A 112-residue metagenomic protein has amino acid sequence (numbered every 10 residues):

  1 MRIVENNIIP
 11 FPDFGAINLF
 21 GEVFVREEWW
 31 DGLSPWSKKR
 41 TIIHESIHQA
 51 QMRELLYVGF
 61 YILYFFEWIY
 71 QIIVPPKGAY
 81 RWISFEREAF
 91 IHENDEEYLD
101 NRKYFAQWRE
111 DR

Functional and structural regions predicted by a protein language model:
R2-G21, E27, L55-R112: Metalloprotease/metallohydrolase-associated module, dominated by Zn2+-dependent proteases
G32-L33: Helix-boundary and loop/linker segments of multi-pass membrane transporters
W36-K38: Short, surface-exposed, low-complexity cationic segments
R40-M52, A89: Active-site recognition of the HExxH zinc-binding catalytic motif
